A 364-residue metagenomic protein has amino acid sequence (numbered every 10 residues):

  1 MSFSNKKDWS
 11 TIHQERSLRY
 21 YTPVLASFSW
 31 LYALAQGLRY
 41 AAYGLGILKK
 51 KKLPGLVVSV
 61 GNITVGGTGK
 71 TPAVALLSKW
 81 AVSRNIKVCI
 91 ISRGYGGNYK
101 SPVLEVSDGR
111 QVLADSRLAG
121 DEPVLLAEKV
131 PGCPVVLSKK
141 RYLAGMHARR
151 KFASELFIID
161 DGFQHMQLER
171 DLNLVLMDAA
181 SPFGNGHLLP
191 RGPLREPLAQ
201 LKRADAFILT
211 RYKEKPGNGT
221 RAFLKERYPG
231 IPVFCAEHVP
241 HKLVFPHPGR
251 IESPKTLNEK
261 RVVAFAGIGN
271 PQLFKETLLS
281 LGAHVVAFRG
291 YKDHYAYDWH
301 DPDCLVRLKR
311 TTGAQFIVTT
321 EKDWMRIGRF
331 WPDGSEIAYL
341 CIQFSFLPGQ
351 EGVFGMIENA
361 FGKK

Functional and structural regions predicted by a protein language model:
S2-L56: A transmembrane-helix-recognition feature enriched in membrane-embedded lipid enzymes and envelope glyco-/phospholipid
L31, T71, L126, D160 (+3 more regions): Residue-level signal for inorganic ion chemistry
V60-L77: Glycine-rich phosphate-binding P-loop
L76-V136: N-terminal phosphate/diphosphate-binding loop that engages ATP/GTP or pyrophosphate donors across diverse enzyme folds
K129-E169: Phosphate-binding/switch loop-helix module in NTP-utilizing enzymes
A148-R150, G162-K255, V263, K275-E276 (+2 more regions): Conserved catalytic-core segment of NTP-binding enzymes
V239-L243, Y291-A296, G334-K363: Short, flexible loop segments at boundaries between secondary-structure elements
H241-R250, K255-W299, E358-A360: Redox- and metal-dependent alpha/beta enzyme cores, enriched for Fe-S-associated oxidoreductases and cofactor-handling
